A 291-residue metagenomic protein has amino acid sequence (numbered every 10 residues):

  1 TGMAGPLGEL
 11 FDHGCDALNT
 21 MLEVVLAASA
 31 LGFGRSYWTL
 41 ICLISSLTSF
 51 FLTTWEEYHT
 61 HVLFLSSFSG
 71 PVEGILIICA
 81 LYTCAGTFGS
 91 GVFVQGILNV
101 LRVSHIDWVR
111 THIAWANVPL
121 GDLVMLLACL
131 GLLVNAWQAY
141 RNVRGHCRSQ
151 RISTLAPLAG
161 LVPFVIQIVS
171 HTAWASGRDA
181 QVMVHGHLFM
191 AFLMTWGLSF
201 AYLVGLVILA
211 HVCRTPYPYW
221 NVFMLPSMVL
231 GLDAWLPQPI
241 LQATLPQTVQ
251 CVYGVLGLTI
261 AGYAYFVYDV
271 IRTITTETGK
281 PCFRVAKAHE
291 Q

Functional and structural regions predicted by a protein language model:
G2-F50: Multi-pass membrane catalytic core of lipid/isoprenoid biosynthesis enzymes
S46-Q291: C-terminal membrane-associated helical module and adjoining short loops/tails
